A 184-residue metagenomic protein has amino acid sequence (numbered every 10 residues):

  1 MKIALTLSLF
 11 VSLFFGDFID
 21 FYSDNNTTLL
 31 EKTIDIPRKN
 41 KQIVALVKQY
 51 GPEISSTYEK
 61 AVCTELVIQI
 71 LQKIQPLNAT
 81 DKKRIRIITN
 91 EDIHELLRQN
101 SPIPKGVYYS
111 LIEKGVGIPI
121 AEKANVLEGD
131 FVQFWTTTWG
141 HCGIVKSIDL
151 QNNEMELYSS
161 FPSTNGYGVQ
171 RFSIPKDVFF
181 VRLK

Functional and structural regions predicted by a protein language model:
M1-D17: Classical Sec-dependent N-terminal signal peptides that target proteins to the secretory pathway
I3, N78-A79, T136: Residue-level detector of short coil/turn "hinge" positions at structural boundaries
S12, C63-T64, S159: Short linear Ser/Thr-Pro motifs
D17-I103: N-terminal capping segments
P52, G166-V169: Short, solvent-exposed loop/turn elements at domain surfaces
R86-N165: ...with weaker cross-activation on analogous glycine-rich loops/strands in unrelated enzymes
S159-S160, Q170-K184: Low-complexity, Gly/Ser/Thr/Pro-rich intrinsically disordered linker/tail segments
